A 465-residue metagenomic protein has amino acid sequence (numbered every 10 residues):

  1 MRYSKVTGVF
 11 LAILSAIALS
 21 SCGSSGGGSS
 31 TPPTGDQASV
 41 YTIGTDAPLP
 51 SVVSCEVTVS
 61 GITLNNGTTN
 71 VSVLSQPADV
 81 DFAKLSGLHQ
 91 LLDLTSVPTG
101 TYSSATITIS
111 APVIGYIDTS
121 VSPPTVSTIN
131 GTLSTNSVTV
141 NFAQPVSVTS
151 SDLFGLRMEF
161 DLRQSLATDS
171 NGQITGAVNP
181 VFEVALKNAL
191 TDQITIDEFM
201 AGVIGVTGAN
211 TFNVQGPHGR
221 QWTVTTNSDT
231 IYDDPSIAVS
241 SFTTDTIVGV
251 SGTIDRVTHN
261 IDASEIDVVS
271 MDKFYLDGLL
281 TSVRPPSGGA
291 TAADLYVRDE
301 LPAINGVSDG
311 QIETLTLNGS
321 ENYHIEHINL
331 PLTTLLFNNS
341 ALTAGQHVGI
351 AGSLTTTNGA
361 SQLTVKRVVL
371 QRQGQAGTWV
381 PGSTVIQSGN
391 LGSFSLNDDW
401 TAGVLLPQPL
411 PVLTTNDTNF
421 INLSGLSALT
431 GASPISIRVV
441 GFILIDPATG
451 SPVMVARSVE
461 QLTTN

Functional and structural regions predicted by a protein language model:
M1-F10: Bacterial N-terminal signal peptides that target proteins for export
A18-S21: C-terminal motif of bacterial Sec signal peptides marking the signal peptidase cleavage site
G23-G288, A292, Y296-A303, T314 (+6 more regions): A short, solvent-exposed, low-complexity linear motif enriched for acidic/polar residues with Pro/Gly/Ser/Thr
L423-S424, F442: C-terminal soluble interaction/assembly domains
L426-L429: Surface-exposed acidic, glycine-flexible loop patches that form ligand/cofactor-binding and adhesion interfaces
